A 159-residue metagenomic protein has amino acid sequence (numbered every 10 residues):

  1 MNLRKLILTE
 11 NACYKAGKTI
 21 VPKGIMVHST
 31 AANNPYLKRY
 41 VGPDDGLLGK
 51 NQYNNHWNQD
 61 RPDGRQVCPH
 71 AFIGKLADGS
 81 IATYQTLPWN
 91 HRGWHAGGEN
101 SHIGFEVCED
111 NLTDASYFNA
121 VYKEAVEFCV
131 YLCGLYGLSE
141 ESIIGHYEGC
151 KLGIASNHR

Functional and structural regions predicted by a protein language model:
M1-G97: N-terminal catalytic cores of peptidoglycan-degrading enzymes
M1-I7, K15-T19, K23, I103 (+1 more regions): Basic/polar, cationic surfaces and motifs that engage anionic cell-wall and phosphate/carboxylate ligands
S29-T30, F105-E109: Short loop/turn segments at strand-loop or loop-helix junctions that form parts of catalytic or ligand-binding pockets
A96-V107: Short coil-to-beta-strand
